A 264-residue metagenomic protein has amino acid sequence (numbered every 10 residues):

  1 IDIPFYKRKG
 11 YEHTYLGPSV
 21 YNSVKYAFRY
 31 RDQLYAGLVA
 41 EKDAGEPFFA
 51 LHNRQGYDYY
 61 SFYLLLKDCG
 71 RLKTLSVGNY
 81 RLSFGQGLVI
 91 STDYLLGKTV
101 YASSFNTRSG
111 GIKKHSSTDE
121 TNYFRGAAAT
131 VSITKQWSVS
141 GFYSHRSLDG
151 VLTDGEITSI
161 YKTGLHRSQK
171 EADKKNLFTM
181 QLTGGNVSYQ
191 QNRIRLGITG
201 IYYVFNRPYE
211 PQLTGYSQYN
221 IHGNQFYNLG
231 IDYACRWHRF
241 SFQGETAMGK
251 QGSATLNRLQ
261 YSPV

Functional and structural regions predicted by a protein language model:
I1-V264: Outer-membrane beta-barrel channel domains
